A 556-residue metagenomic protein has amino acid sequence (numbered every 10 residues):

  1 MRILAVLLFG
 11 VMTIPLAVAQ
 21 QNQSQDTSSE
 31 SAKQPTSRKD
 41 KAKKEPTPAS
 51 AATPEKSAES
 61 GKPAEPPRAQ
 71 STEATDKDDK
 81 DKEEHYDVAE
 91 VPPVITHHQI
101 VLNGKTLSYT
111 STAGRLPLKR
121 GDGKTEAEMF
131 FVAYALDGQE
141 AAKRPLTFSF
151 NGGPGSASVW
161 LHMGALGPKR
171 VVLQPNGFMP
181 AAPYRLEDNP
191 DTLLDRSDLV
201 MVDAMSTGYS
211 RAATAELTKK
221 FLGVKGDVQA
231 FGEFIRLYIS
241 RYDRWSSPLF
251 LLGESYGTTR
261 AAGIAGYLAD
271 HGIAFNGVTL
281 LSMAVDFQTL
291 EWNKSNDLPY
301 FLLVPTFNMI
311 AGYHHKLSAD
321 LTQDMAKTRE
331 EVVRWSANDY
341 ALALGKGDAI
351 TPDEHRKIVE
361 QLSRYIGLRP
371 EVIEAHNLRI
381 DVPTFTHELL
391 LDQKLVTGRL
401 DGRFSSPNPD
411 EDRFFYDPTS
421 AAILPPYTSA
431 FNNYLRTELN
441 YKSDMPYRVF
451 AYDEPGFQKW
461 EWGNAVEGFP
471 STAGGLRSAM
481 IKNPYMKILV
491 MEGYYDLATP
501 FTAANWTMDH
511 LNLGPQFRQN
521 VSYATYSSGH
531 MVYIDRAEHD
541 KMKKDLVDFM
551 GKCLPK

Functional and structural regions predicted by a protein language model:
A19-V88: Compositionally biased, proline/threonine/alanine/serine-rich low-complexity intrinsically disordered stretches
K56, G61-D81, G123-L222: N-terminal cap/lid subdomain of alpha/beta-hydrolase-fold enzymes
P168-V172, G266-Y365: A catalytic-pocket lid/entrance helix-loop region that shapes and gates access to the active site across common
V171-S246, Q288-L290, N296-T322, G347-D348 (+6 more regions): Active-site-proximal cap/loop segments of hydrolase catalytic domains
D243-S255: Alpha/beta-hydrolase fold nucleophile elbow
A343-A498: Alpha/beta-hydrolase fold catalytic core
M486, P500-H510: Short alpha-helix in the alpha/beta-hydrolase fold that links the catalytic acid
S527-H539: Catalytic histidine-centered segment of alpha/beta-hydrolase-like enzymes
